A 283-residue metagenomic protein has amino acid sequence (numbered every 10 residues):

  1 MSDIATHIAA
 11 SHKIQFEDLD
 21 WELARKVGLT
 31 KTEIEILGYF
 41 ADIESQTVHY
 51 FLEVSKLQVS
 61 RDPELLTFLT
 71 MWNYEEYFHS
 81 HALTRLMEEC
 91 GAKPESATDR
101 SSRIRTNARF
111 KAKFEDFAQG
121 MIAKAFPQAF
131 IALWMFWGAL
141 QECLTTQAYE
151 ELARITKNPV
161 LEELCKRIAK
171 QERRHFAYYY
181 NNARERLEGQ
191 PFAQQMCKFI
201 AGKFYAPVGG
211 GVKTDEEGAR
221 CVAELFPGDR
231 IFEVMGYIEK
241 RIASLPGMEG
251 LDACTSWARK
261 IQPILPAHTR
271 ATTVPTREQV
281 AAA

Functional and structural regions predicted by a protein language model:
M1-A283: Non-heme di-metal
